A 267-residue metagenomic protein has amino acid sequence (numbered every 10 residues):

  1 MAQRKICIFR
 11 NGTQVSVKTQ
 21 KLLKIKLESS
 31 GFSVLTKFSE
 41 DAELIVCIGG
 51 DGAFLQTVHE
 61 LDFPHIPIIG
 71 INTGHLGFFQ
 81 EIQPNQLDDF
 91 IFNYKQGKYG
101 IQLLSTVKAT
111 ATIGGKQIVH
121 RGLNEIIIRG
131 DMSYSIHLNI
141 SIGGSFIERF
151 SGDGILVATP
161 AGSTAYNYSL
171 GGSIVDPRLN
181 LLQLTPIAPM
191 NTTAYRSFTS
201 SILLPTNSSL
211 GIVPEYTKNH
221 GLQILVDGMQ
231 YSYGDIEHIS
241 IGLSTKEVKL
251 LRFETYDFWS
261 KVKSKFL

Functional and structural regions predicted by a protein language model:
A2-F38, G77-I155, T164-L267: Catalytic phosphate-donor-binding core of small-molecule kinases
C7-I8, V46-I48: Structural motif
S39-V46: Short acidic/histidine-rich motifs immediately flanking catalytic phosphotransfer sites in two-component signaling
C47-L61: Short, structured active-site "lid" loops
G50-A53, G74-L76, A161-S163: Short glycine-rich anion-binding loops that position phosphate/pyrophosphate groups of nucleotides and phosphorylated
H65-P67: Proline-centered loop/turn at the N-terminus of a beta-strand
I69-I71: Generic beta-sheet signal
V157-T159: Conserved mixed alpha/beta catalytic, RNA-binding, or beta-rich assembly cores of soluble enzyme, regulatory
